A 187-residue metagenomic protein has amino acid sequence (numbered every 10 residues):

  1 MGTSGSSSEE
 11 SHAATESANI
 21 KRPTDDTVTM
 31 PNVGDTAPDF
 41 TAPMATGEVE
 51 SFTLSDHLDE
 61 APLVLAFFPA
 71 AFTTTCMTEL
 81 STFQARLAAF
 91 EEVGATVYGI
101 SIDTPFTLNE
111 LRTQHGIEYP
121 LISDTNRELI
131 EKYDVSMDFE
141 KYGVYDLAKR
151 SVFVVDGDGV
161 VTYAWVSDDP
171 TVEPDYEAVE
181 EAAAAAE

Functional and structural regions predicted by a protein language model:
G2-E187: Chalcogenol-based redox active-site neighborhoods
